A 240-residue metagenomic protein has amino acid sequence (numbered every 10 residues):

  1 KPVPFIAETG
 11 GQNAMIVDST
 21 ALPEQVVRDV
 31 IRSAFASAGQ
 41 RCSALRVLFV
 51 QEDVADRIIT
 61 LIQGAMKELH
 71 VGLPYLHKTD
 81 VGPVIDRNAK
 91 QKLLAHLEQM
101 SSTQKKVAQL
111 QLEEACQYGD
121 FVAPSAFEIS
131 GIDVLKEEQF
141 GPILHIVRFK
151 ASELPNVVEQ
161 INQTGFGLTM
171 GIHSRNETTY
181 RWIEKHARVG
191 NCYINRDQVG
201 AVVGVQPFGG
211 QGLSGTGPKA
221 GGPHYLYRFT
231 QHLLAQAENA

Functional and structural regions predicted by a protein language model:
K1-S130, S152-P155, I194, N239-A240: ALDH superfamily catalytic-core signature
I16, A21, R28, G64 (+2 more regions): Conserved C-terminal structural/oligomerization subdomain of aldehyde/semialdehyde dehydrogenase
